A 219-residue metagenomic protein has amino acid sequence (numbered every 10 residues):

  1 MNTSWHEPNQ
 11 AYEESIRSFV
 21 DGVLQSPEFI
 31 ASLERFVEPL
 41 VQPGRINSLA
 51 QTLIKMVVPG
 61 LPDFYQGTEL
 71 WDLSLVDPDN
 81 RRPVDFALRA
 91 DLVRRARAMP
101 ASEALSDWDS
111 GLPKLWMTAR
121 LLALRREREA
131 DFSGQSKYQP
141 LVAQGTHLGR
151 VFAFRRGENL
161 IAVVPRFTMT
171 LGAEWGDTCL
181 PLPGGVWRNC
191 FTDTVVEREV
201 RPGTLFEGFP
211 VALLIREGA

Functional and structural regions predicted by a protein language model:
M1-A219: Carbohydrate-interacting/catalytic domains
